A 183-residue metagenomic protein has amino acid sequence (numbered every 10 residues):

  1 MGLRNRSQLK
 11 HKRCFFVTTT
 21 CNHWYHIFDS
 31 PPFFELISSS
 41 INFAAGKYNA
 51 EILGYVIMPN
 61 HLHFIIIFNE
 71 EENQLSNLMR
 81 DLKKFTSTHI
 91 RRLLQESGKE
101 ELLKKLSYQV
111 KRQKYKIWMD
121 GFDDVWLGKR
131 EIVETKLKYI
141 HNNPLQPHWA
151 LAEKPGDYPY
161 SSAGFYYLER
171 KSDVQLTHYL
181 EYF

Functional and structural regions predicted by a protein language model:
M1-F183: Short catalytic/metal-binding and nucleic-acid-binding patches
